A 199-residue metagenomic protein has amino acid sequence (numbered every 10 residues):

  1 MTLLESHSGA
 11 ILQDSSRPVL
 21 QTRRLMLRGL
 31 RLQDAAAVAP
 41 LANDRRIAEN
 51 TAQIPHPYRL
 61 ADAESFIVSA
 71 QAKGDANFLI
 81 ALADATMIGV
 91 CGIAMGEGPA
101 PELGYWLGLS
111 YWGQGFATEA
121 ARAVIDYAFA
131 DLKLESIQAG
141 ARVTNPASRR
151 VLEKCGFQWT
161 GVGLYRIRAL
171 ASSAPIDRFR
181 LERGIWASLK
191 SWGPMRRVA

Functional and structural regions predicted by a protein language model:
M1-R46, I80-A199: Acyl-donor (CoA/ACP) binding surface of acyl/acetyltransferases
R46-V68: Conserved GNAT-fold acetyl-CoA-binding loop/helix
E49, Y58-R59, G74, V162 (+1 more regions): A short hydrophobic/aromatic micro-motif that marks alpha-helical segments and, especially, helix-coil
I67-L79, G89: A short helix-loop-beta-strand connector motif used in the catalytic cores of GNAT acetyltransferases and, in some
